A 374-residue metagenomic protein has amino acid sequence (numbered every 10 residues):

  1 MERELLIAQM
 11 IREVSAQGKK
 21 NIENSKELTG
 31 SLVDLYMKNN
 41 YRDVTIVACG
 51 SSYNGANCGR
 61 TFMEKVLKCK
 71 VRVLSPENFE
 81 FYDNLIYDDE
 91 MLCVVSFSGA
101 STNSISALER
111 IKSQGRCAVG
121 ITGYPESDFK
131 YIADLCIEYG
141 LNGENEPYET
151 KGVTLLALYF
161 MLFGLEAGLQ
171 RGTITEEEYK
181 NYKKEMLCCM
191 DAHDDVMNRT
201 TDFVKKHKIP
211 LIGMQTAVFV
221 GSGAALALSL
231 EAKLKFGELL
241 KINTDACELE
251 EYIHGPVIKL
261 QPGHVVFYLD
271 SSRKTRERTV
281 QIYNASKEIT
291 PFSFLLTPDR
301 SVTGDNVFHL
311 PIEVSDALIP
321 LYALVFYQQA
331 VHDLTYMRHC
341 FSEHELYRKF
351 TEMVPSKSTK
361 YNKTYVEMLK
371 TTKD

Functional and structural regions predicted by a protein language model:
E2-M10, A133, E277, A285 (+1 more regions): Phosphate-moiety recognition in structured ligand-binding domains
E2-R42, I137, G143-E146, L158-H264 (+1 more regions): Active-site phosphate/pyrophosphate-binding segments
G30, M37-E185, S222, V257 (+2 more regions): Glycine-rich phosphate-binding loops that contact phosphosugars or nucleotide phosphates
